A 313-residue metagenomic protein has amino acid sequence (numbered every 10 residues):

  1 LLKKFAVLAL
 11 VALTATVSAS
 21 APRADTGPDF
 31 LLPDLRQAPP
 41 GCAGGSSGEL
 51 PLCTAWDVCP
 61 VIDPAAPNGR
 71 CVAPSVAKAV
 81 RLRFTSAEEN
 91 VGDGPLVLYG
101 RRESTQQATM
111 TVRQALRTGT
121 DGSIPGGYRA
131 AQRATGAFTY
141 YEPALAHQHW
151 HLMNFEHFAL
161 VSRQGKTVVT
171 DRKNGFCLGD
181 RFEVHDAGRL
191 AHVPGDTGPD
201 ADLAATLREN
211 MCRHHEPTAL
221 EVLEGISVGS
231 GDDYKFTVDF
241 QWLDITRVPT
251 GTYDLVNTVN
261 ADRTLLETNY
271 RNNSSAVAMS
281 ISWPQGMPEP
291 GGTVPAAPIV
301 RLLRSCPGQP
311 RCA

Functional and structural regions predicted by a protein language model:
L2-A24: Secretory targeting and sorting signals
A24-A313: Extracellular/luminal regions of secreted and cell-surface proteins that mediate adhesion/ECM remodeling
